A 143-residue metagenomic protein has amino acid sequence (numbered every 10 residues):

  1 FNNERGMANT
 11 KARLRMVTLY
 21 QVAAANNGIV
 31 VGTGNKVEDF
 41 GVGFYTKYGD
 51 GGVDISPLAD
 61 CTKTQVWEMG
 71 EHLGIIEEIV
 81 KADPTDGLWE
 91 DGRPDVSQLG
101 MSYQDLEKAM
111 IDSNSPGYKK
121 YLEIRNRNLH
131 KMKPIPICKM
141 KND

Functional and structural regions predicted by a protein language model:
F1-R13, V17-D143: ATP/NTP-dependent adenylation/nucleotidyl-transfer catalytic domains that generate, transfer, or process NMP-activated
